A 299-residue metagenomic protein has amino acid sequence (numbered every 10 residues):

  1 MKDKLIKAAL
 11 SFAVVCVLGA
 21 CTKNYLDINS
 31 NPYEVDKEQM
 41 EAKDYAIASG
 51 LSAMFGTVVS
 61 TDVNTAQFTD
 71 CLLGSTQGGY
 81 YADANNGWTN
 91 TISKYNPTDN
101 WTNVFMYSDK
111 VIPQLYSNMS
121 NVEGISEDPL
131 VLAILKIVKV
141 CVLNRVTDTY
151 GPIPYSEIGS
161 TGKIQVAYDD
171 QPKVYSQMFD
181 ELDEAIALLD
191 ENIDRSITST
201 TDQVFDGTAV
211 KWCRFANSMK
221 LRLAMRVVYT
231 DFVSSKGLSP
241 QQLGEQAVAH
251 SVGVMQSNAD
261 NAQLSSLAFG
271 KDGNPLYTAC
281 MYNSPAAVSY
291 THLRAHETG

Functional and structural regions predicted by a protein language model:
M1-G19: Sec-dependent bacterial lipoprotein signal peptides
I6, A48-F55, T102, C213 (+1 more regions): Generic detector of well-ordered alpha-helical segments enriched in charged/polar residues, highlighting helical
A8-S11, D27, R226: General helical structural elements
A13, F55-D62, E123, I193 (+1 more regions): Generic secondary-structure transition motif, activating predominantly at the C-termini of alpha-helices
C21-T76, S117, I125: Membrane-proximal, proline-rich intrinsically disordered regions
E41, Y81-R294: Structured, solvent-exposed acidic/aromatic patches
A295-G299: A short, hydrophobic C-terminal helix/tail in secreted or cell-surface proteins
